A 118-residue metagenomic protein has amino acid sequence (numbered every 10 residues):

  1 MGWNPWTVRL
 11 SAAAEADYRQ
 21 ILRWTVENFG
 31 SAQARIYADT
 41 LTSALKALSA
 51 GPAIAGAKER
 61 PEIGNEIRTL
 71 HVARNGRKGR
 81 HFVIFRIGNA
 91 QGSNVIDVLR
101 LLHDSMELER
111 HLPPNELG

Functional and structural regions predicted by a protein language model:
M1-T40, A44: Arg/Lys-rich, positively charged N-terminal/basic patches that mediate binding to nucleic acids
P5, I67, R80-F82: Short coil/loop residues immediately preceding or within conserved phosphate-binding loops of NTP-utilizing enzyme
R9, H71, D97: Conserved beta-strand segments that form the floor/walls of ligand-binding pockets within enzyme and binding domains
A13-Q20, L48, K58-R60, I96: Conserved N-terminal glycine/acidic-rich loop preference
I21, G51, H111-P114: Residue-level signal for well-ordered alpha-helical positions
K46-R77: A short, surface-exposed loop/turn module that caps and links secondary-structure elements
R74-G118: Enriched for short, Lys/Arg-rich terminal
